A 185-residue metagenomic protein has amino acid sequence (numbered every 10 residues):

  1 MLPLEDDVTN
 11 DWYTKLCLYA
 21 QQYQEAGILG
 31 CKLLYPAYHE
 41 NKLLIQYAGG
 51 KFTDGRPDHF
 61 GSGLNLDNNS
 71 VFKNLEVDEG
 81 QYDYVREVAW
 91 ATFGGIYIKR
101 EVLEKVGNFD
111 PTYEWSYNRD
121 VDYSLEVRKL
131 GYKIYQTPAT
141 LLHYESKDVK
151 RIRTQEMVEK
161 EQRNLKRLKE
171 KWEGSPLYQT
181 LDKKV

Functional and structural regions predicted by a protein language model:
E5-L64: Conserved donor NDP-sugar-binding/catalytic core segment of glycosyltransferases
D7, V88-I96, R100, E104-L142 (+1 more regions): Donor nucleotide-sugar recognition loop
Y13, A89, S146: FAD-dinucleotide binding site
Y13, C17-L18, E104, K166-K169: Solvent-exposed, non-membrane alpha-helical residues enriched in polar/charged side chains
L34-A37, Y47, N118-V185: Active-site-adjacent helix/loop segment of glycosyltransferases that harbors family-specific signature motifs
P57-E101: A recurrent flexible, glycine/aromatic-enriched loop bordering the glycosyltransferase active site that acts as
L64-L66, G94, T112, K133 (+2 more regions): Substrate-binding clefts and catalytic carboxylate motifs of secreted carbohydrate-active enzymes
